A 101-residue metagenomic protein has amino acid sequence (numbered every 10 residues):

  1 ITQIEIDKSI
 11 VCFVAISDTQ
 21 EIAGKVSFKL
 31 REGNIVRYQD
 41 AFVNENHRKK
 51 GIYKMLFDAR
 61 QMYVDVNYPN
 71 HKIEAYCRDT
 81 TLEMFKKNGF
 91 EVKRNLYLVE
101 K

Functional and structural regions predicted by a protein language model:
T2-C12, S17, G24-F42: A conserved beta-strand-loop-helix scaffold within acyl/acetyltransferase catalytic domains
A23-G24, R94: A structural microfeature
Q39-D40, R48, M84: Acidic/histidine-enriched, beta-strand-rich ligand/metal-binding domains
N44, R78: Residue-level recognition of the GNAT/N-acetyltransferase active site
K49-M62: Conserved acetyl-CoA-binding loop-helix of GNAT-fold acetyltransferases
V64-C77: Conserved GNAT acetyl-CoA-binding A-motif
E74-Y76, E91-K101: Conserved catalytic-core motifs of GNAT/GCN5-like acyltransferases
F85-K86, F90: Conserved active-site tyrosine of GNAT-family acetyltransferases
